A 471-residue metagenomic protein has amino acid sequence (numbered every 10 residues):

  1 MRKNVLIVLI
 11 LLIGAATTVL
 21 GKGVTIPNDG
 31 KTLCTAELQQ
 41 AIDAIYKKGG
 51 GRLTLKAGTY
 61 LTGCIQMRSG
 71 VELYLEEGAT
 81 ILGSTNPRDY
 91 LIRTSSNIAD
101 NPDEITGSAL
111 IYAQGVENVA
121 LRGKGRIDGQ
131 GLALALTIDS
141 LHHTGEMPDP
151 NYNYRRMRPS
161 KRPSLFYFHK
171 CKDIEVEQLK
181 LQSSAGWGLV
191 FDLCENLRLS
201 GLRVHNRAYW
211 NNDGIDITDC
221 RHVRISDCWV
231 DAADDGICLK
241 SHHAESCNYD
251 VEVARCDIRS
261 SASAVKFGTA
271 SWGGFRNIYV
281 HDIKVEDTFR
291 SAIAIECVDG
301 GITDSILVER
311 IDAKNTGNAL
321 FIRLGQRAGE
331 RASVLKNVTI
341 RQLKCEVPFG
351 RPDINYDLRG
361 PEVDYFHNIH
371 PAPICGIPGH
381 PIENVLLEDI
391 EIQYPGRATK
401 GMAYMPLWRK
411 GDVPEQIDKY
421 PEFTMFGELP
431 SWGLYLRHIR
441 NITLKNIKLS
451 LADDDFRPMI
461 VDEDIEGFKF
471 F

Functional and structural regions predicted by a protein language model:
M1-G23: Bacterial Sec-dependent N-terminal signal peptides
T18-F471: Extracellular/periplasmic carbohydrate-active domains that bind, remodel, or depolymerize complex polysaccharides
